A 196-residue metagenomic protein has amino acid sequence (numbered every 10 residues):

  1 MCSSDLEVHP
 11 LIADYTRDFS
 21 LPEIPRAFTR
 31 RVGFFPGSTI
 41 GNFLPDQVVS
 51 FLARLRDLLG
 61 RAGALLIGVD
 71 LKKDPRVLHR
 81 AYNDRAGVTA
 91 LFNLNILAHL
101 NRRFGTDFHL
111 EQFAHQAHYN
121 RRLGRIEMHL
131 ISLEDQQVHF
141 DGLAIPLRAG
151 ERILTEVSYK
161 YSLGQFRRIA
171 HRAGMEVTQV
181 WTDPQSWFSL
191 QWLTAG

Functional and structural regions predicted by a protein language model:
M1-S3: Short, small-residue-biased leader/transition segments that mark boundaries at the very start of proteins
L6-R17: Conserved SAM-binding strand-loop segment of SAM-dependent methyltransferases
F19-F28: Short amphipathic alpha-helix with an adjacent loop that forms part of the alpha/beta core around
F28-S38: Short SAM/SAH-binding signature in class I
N42-R54: A short, conserved alpha-helix within the catalytic core of class I
D57-K72: Conserved beta-strand signature within the Rossmann-like core of class I S-adenosyl-L-methionine
L71, V77-M175: Substrate-binding/catalytic lobe of Class I Rossmann-like enzymes that use SAM or dcSAM, i.e., the mid-to-C-terminal
L130-L133, T182-G196: Core SAM-dependent methyltransferase catalytic element
